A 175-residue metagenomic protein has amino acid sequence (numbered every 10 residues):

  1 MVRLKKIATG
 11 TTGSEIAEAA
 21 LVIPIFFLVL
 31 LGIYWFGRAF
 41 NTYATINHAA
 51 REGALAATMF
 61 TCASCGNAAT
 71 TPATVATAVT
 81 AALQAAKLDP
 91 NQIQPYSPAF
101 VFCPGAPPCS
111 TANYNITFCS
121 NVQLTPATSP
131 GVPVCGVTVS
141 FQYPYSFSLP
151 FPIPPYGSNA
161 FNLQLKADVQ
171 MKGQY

Functional and structural regions predicted by a protein language model:
V2-L83: Alpha-helical assembly-interface signal, strongest on the long, hydrophobic N-terminal helix that forms
A49, S140-Q142: Outer-envelope exported proteins of Gram-negative bacteria
A54-S140: Short amphipathic secondary-structure patches
Q142-Y175: Low-complexity, S/T/G/P-rich flexible repeat/linker segments used as non-globular hinges and stalks within
